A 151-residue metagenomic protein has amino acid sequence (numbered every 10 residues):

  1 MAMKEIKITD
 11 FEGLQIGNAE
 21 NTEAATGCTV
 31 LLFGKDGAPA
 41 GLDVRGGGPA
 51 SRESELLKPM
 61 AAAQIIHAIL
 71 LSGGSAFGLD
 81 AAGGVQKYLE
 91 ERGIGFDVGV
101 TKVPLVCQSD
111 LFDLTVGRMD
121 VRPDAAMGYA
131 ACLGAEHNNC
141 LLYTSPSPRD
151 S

Functional and structural regions predicted by a protein language model:
A2-L32, D36-D43: N-terminal amphipathic/basic leader segments beginning at the initiator methionine
K7-T9, N21-A24, D36, P49 (+3 more regions): Solvent-exposed alpha-helices and their adjacent loops that cap or buttress functional pockets in soluble metabolic
L31-G34, D43-R45, L70-S72, P104-Q108: Short beta-strand segments
G34, G47, V85-K87: Short, solvent-exposed amphipathic alpha-helical segments in soluble enzyme and RNA/protein-processing domains
D43-I69, L89-F96: Active-site cofactor/substrate anionic-group-binding motifs, chiefly glycine- and Lys/Arg-rich phosphate-binding loops
A68, G74-L141: A generic, well-ordered mixed alpha/beta core segment in the N-terminal half of proteins
Y143-D150: Conserved small/polar residues in nucleotide/adenosyl-binding loops
